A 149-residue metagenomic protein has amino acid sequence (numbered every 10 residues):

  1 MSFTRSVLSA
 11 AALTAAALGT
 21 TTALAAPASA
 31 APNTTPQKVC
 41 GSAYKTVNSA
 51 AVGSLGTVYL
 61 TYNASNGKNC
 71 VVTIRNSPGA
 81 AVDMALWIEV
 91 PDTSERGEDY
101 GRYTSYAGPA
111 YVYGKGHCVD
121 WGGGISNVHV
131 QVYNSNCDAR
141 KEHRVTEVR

Functional and structural regions predicted by a protein language model:
M1-A30: Secretory targeting and sorting signals
S29-R149: Post-signal peptide N-terminal regions of Sec-secreted extracellular proteins
